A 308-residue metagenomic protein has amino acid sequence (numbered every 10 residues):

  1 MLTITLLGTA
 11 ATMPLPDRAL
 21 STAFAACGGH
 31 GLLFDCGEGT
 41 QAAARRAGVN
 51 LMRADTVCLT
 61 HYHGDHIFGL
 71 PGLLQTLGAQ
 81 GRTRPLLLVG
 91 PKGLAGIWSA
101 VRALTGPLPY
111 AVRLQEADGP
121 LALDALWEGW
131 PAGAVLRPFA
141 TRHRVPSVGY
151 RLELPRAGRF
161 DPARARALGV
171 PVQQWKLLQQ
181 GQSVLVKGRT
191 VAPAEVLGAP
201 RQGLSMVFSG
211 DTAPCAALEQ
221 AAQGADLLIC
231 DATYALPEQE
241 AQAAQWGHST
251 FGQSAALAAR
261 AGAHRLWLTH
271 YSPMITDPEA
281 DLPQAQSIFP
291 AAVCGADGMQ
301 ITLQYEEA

Functional and structural regions predicted by a protein language model:
M1-A47, T83-P85, Y150-L152, G198-S209 (+1 more regions): Conserved beta-strand hairpin/beta-sheet module of binuclear metal-dependent hydrolase folds, prominently
F24, P120-L268, D277-I288, Q304-A308: Metal-dependent phosphodiesterase/nuclease catalytic metal-binding core
G28, A54, Q80-P85, R260-W267: Short, surface-exposed connector motifs at secondary-structure boundaries
F34-G37, A54-Y62, G90-P91, M206-T212 (+3 more regions): Active-site neighborhood of phospho(di)ester-bond hydrolases with catalytic His/Asp-centered motifs
G39-V89, R113-D118: Active-site metal-binding motif and surrounding structural segment of the metallo-beta-lactamase
L70-L77, V101, T276-Q284: Metal-dependent catalytic neighborhoods of phosphoester/phosphodiester hydrolases
L86, T276-M299: Short acidic, glycine/proline-enriched helix-loop-strand junctions
G93-T105, V112-A122: A gly/proline- and charged-residue-enriched helix-loop-helix capping module
